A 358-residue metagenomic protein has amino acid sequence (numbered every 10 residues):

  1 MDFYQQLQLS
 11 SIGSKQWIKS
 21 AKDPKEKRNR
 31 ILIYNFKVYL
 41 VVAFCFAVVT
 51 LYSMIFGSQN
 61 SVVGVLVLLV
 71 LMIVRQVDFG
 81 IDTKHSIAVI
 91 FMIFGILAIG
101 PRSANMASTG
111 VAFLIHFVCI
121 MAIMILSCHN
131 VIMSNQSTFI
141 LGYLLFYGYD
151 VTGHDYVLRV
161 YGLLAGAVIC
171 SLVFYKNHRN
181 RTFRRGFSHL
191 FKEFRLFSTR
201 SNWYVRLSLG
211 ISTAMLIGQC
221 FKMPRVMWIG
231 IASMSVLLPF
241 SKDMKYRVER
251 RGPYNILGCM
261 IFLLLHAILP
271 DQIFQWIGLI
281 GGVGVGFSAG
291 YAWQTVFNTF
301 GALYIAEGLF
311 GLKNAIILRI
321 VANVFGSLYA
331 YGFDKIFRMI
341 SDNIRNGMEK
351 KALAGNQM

Functional and structural regions predicted by a protein language model:
M1-I90: N-terminal signal-anchor module of multipass membrane proteins
M1-N35, H178-S201, D342-M358: Intrinsically disordered, low-complexity non-transmembrane regions of multi-pass membrane transporters
V42-F46, Q59-V77, F113-T152, A167 (+2 more regions): Pore- and pathway-forming membrane helices of multi-pass small-molecule/ion transporters and channels
T50-L66, G100-F117, G162-A165, I217 (+2 more regions): Structural signature of hydrophobic alpha-helical transmembrane segments
T83-M92, V131-G142, E249-G258, G301: Cytoplasmic-side transmembrane-helix entry/capping segments in multi-pass membrane proteins
P101-L196: Membrane-interface helix-loop-helix junctions at boundaries between adjacent transmembrane segments
K192-I217: Membrane-water interface at loop-to-transmembrane-helix junctions
S212-L265, L269: Transmembrane helical segments that form the transport core of multi-pass membrane transport proteins
